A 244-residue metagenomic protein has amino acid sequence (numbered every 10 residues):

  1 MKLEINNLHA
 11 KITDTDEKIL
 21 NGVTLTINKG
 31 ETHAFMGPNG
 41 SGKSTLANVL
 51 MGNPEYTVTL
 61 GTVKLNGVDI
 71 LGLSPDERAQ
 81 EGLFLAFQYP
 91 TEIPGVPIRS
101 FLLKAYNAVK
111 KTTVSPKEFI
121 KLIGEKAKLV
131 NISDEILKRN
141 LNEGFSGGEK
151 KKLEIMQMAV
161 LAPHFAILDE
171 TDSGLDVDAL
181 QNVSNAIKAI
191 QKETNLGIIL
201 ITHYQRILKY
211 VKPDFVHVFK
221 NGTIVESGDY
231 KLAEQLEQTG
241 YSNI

Functional and structural regions predicted by a protein language model:
L3-I5, I19-L20: Conserved structural motif at the start of ABC-family nucleotide-binding domains
M36-P38: The feature captures the beta-strand-to-loop junction immediately N-terminal to the Walker
T62-R78, N142: ABC ATPase NBD Q-loop/coupling interface
L85, Y89, G95-K110, L122: Q-loop/switch helix immediately C-terminal to the Walker
M158-A159: ABC ATPase C-loop
I167-T171, D178: Walker B catalytic motif
F215, F219, T223-I244: Conserved beta-strand-loop-alpha-helix hinge in the C-terminal portion of ABC ATPase nucleotide-binding domains
